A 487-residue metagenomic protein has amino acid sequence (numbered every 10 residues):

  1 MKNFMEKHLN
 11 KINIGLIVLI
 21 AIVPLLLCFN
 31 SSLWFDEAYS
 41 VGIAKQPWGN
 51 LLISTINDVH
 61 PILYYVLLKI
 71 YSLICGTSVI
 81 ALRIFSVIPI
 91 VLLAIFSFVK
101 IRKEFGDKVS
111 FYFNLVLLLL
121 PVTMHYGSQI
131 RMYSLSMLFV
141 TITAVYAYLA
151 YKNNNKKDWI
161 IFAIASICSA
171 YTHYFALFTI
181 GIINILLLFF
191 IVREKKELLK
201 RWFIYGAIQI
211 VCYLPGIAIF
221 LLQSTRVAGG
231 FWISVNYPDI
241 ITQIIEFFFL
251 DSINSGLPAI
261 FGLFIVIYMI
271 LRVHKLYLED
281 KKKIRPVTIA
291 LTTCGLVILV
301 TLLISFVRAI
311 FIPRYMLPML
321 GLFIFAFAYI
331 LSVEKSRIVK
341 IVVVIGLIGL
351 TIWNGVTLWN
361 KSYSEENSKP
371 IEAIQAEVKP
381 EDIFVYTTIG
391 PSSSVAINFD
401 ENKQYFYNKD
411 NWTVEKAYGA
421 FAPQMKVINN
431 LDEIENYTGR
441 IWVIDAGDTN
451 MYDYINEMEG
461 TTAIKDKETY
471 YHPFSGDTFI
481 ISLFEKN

Functional and structural regions predicted by a protein language model:
M1-K7: Short, Lys/Arg-rich, polar N-terminal cytosolic tail immediately upstream of the first transmembrane signal-anchor
H8-K486: Terminal, non-globular segments
